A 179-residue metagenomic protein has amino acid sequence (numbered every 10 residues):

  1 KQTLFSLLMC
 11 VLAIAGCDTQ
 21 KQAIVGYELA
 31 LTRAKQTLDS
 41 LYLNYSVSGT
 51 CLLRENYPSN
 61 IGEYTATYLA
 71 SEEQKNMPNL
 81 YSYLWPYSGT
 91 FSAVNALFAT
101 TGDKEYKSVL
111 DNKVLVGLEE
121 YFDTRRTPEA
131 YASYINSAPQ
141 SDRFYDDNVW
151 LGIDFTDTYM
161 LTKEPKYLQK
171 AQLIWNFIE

Functional and structural regions predicted by a protein language model:
Q2-T3, K21: Intrinsic disorder/low-complexity segments enriched in polar/small residues
T3-L12: Sec-dependent N-terminal signal peptides
S6, P86-G89, D147: Catalytic-loop motifs flanking and including active-site residues across diverse enzymes
V11, Y159-T162, I178: A generic secondary-structure signal for well-formed alpha-helical elements
I14-G16: C-terminal motif of bacterial Sec signal peptides marking the signal peptidase cleavage site
D18-A138, P165-E179: Low-complexity, Ser/Thr/Pro/Gly-enriched N-terminal "stalk/linker" regions
L97, D154, T158-L161: Residue-level signature for tetratricopeptide repeat
D142-F155, E164-I174: Mobile, glycine-rich extracellular loop/lid and propeptide segments that shape or gate substrate/ligand access
